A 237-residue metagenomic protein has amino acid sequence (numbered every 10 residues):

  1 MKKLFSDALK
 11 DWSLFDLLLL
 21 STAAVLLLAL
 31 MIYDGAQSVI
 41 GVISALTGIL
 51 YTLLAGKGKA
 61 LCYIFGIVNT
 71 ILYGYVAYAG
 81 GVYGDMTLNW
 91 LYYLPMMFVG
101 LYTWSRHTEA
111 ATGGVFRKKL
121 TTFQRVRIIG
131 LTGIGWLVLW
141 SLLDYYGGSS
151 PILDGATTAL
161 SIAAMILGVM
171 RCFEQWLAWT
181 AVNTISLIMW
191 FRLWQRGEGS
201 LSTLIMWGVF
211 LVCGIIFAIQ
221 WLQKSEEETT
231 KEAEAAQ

Functional and structural regions predicted by a protein language model:
M1-L20, T121-I128: N-terminal membrane topogenic signal
L14-L27, S44, L131-I134: Alpha-helical transmembrane segments
L27-V39, G56-G58: Short, hydrophobic transmembrane alpha-helix segments
I32-A36, Y75-M86, L143-S150, R192-S202: Helix-coil boundary and interhelical linker segments in multi-pass alpha-helical membrane proteins
L53-I64, I166-A178: Membrane-helix interface "capping/anchor" motifs
G56-T103: Hydrophobic/aromatic-rich structural module bridging two neighboring secondary-structure elements via a short loop
Y92-L160: Membrane-proximal helix-loop-helix units in multi-pass membrane proteins
G168-Q237: C-terminal transmembrane-bundle signature of multipass membrane proteins, characterized by strong activation on
